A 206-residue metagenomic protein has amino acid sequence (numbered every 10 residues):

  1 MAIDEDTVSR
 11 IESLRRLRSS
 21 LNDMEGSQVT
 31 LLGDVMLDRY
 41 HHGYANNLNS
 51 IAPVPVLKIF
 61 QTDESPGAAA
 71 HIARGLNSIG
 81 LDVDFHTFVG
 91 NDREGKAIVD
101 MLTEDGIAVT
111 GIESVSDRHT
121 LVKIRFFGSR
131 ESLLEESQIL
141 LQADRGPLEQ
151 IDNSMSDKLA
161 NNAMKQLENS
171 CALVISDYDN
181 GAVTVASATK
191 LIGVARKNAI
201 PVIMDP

Functional and structural regions predicted by a protein language model:
M1-N46, K58-P206: Ribokinase/PfkB-type carbohydrate-kinase core domain
N47-I51: Flexible glycine/proline-rich, aromatic-decorated loop/lid segments
A52-K58: Gly/Ser/Thr-rich active-site loops/lids in small-molecule metabolic enzymes that frequently grip phosphoryl groups
